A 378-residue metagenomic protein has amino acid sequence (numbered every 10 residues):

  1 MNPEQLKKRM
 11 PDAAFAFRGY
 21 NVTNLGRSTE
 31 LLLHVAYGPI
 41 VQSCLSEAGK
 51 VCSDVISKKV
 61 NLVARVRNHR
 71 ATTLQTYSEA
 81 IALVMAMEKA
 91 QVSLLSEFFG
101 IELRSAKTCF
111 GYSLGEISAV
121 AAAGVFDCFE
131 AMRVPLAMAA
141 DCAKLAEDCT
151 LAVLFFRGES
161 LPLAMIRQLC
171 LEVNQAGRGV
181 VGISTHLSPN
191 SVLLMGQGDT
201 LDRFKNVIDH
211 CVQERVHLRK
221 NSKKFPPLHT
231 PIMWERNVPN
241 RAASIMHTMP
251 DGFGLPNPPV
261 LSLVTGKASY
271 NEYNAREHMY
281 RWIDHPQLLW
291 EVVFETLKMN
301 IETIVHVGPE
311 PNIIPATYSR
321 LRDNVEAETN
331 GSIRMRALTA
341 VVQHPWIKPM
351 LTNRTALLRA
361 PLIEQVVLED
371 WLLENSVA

Functional and structural regions predicted by a protein language model:
N2-F110, L194: Helix-rich "cap/lid" substructures immediately adjacent to catalytic or cofactor-binding pockets
F17-G19, A48, E88, G115 (+5 more regions): Conserved small-residue
Y20, A123-Y273: Alpha/beta catalytic cores of group-transfer enzymes, especially the acyltransferase/condensing modules of polyketide
L32-L33, D209-C211, R320-D323: Short, solvent-exposed amphipathic alpha-helical segments in soluble enzyme and RNA/protein-processing domains
I40, G49, I56-N68, G158-A176 (+2 more regions): Charged, glycine/proline-rich intrinsically disordered loops and linkers
K107-G115, A119, A123: Gly/Ala-rich beta-loop-alpha elbow adjacent to hydrolase catalytic centers
R215-T303, P311-N312, Q343-L373: Acyltransferase
N312-N324: Short Gly/Thr/Asp-enriched flexible loops that form oxyanion-binding sites at enzyme active sites
